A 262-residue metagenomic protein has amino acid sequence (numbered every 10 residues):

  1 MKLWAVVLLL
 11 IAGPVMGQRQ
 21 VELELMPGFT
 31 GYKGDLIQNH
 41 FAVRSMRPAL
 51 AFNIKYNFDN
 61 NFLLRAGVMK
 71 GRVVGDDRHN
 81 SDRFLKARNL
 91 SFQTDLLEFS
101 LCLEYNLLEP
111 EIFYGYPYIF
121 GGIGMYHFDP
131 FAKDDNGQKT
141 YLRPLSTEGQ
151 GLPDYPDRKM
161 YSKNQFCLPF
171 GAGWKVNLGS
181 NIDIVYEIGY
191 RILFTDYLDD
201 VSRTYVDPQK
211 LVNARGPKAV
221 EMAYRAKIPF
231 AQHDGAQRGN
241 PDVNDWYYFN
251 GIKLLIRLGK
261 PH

Functional and structural regions predicted by a protein language model:
G17-N57, N244-H262: Short glycine/proline- and aromatic-enriched beta-strand/turn motifs that initiate or cap beta-hairpins
G17-Q20, N61, E109-Y116, K133 (+2 more regions): Short loop/turn motifs that connect adjacent beta-strands in outer-membrane beta-barrel proteins
L25-P27, F52-Y56, L101-Y105, G121-M125 (+3 more regions): Residues on the lipid-exposed face of transmembrane beta-strands in outer-membrane beta-barrel proteins
D35-F41, F84-F92, D154-M160, R238-N240: Extracellular loop and loop/strand-boundary signature of outer-membrane beta-barrel proteins
D35-H40, D76-R83, P130-Q138, Y197-Y205: Outer-membrane beta-barrel translocator domains and adjoining extracellular loop/strand segments of Gram-negative
A42-S91, L96-L97, G179: Glycine- and aromatic-enriched membrane insertion/assembly motifs of diderm outer-membrane and organelle channel
R44-P48, D95-F99, G115, N164-L168 (+1 more regions): Residues that define the transmembrane beta-barrel architecture of outer-membrane proteins
G179-H262: Predominantly the C-terminal beta-signal and adjacent terminal strand-loop region of outer-membrane beta-barrel
